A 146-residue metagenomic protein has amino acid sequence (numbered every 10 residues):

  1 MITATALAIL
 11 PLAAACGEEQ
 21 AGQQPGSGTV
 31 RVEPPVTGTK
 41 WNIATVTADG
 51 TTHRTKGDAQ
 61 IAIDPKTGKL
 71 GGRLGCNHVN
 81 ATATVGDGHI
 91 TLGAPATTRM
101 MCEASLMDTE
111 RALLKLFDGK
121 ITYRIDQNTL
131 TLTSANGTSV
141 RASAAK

Functional and structural regions predicted by a protein language model:
M1-K146: Lipid interaction determinants
